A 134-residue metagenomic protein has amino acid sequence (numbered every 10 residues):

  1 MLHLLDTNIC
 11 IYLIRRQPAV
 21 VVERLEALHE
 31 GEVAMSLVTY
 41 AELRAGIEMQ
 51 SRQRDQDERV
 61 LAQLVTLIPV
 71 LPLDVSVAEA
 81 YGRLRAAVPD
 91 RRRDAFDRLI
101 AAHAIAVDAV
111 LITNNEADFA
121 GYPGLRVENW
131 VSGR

Functional and structural regions predicted by a protein language model:
L2-L4, L13, V20-V110, A120-R134: PIN-domain endoribonuclease scaffold, especially VapC-family toxins
N114-D118: C-terminal structural segments of small proteins and small subunits
